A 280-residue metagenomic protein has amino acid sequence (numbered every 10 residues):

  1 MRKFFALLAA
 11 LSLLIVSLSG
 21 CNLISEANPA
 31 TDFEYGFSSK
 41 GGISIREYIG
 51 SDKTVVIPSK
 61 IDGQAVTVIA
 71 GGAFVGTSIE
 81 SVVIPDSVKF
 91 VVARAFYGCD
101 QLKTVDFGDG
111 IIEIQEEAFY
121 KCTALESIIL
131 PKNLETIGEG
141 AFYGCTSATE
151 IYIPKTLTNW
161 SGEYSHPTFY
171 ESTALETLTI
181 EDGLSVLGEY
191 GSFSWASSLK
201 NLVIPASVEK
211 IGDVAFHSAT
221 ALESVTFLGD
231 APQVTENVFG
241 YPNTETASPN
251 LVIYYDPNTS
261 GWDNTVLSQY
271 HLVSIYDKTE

Functional and structural regions predicted by a protein language model:
M1-L8: Bacterial N-terminal signal peptides that target proteins for export
F4, D32-K40, G50-T67, T77-F90 (+8 more regions): Structural signature of tandem-repeat unit edges
L8-S17: Bacterial N-terminal signal peptides
I24-D32: Ser/Thr/Pro/Gly-rich low-complexity linker/stalk segments immediately outside membranes or between
G71-A73, V92-Y97, Q115-Y120, G138-Y143 (+4 more regions): Consensus positions within tandem repeat domains that build extended binding/scaffold surfaces
S165-P167, N237-N243, G261-S274: Short, aromatic/basic amphipathic alpha-helical patches
